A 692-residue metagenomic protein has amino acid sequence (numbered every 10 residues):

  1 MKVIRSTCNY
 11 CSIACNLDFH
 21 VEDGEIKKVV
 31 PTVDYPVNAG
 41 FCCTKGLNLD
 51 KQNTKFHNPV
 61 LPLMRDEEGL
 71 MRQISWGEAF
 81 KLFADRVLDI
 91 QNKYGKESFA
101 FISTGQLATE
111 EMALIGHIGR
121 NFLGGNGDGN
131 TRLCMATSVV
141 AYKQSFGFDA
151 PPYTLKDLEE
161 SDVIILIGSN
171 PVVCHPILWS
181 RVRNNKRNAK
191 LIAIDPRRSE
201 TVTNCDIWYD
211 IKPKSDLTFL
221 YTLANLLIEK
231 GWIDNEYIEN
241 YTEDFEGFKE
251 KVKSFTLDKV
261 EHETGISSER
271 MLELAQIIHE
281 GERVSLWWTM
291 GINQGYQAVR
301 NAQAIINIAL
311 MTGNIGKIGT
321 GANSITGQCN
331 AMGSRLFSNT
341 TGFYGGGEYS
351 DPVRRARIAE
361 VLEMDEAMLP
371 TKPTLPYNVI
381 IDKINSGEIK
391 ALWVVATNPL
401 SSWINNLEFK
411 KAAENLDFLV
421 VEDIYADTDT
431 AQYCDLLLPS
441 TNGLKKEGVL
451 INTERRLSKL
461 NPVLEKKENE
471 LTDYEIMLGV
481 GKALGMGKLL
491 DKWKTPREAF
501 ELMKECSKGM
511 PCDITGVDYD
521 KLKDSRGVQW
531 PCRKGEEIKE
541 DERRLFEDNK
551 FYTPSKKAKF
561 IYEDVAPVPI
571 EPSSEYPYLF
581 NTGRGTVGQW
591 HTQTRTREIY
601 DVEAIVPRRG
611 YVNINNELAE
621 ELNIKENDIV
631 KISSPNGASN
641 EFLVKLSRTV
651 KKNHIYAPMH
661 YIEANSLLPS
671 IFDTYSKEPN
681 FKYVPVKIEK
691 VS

Functional and structural regions predicted by a protein language model:
M1-K230, F248, S267-S268, D365-A367 (+6 more regions): N-terminal export/assembly segments and adjacent metallocofactor-ligating motifs of anaerobic energy-metabolism
I4-T7, V163-L166, N170-N204, W208 (+3 more regions): A cross-kingdom feature strongest in bacterial/archaeal respiratory oxidoreductases
L82, R86, I90, H117-G125 (+23 more regions): Generic, well-ordered alpha-helical scaffold segments in large soluble proteins
K96-S98, I233-I238, S285, G316-N323 (+1 more regions): Flexible, glycine/charged-enriched surface loops at secondary-structure junctions
A100-A108, E263-I266, T289-Y296, Q328 (+1 more regions): Conserved short loop/turn motifs at secondary-structure junctions
N240-E243, I278, G321-M332, W493-K508: A glycine-rich phosphate-binding loop feature that marks nucleotide/adenosyl-phosphate handling sites
H279-I380, I538-E540, Y552, K559: A glycine-rich, hydrophobic/aromatic-adjacent loop/helix-cap motif
Y474-D491: Non-catalytic, well-ordered alpha-helical segments in soluble enzyme domains
